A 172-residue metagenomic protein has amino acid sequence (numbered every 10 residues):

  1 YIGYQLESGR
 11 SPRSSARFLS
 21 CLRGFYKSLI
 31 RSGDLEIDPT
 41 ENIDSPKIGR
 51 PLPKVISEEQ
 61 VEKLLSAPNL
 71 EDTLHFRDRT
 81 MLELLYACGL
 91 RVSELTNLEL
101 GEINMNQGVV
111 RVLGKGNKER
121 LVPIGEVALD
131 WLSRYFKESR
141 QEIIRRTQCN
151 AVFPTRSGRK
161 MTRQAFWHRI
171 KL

Functional and structural regions predicted by a protein language model:
Y1-L172: Conserved catalytic core of the tyrosine transesterase superfamily
